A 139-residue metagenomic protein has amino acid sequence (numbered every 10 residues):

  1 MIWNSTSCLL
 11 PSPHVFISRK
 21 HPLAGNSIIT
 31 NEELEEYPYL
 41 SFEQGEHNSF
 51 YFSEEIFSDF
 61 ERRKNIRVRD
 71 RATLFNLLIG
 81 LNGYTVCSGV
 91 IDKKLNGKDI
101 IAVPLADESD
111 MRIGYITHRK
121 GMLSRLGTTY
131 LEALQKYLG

Functional and structural regions predicted by a protein language model:
M1-T6, P11-S12, T73-G121: Beta-alpha-beta core module
I2-Y39, E43: Flexible hinge/capping segments at coil-to-helix
R19, E46, S88-I91: Short secondary-structure boundary segments
K20-T30, D107-S109, K120-L126: Short helix-loop capping/hinge motifs at secondary-structure junctions, enriched in acidic/polar residues
T30, R69-D70, S88: Short loop/turn segments at beta->alpha junctions
N31, E36-F60, L123-T128: Secondary-structure junction motif
E32, T117-G139: Extended ligand-binding regions for polar small-molecule ligands
I56-N65, D99-I100: A local structural motif
